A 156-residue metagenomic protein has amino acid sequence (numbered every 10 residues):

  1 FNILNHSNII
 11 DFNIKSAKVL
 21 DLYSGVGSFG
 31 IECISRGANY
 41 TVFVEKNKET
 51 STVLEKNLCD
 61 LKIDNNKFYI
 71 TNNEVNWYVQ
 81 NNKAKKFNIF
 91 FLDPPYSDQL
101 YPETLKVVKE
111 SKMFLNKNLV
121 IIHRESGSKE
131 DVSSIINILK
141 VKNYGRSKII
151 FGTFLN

Functional and structural regions predicted by a protein language model:
F1-N156: Class I S-adenosyl-L-methionine-dependent methyltransferase catalytic core
